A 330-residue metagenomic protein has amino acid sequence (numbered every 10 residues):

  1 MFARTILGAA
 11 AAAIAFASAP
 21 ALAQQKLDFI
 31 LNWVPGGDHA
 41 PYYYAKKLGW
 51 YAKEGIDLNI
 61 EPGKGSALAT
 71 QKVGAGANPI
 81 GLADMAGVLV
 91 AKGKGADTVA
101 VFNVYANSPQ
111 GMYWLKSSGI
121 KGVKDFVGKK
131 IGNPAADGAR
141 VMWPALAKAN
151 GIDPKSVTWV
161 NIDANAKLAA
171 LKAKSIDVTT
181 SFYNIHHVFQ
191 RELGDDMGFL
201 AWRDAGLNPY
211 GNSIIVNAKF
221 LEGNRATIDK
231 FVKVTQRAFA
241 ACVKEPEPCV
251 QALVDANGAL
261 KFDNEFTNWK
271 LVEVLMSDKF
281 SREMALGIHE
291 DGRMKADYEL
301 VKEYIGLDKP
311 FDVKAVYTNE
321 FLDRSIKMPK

Functional and structural regions predicted by a protein language model:
M1-G8: Bacterial N-terminal signal peptides that target proteins for export
G8-A17: Bacterial N-terminal signal peptides
A19-A23: Sec/Tat signal peptide C-region and signal peptidase I cleavage site
Q24-A173, D177-N184, L200, N208: Short, glycine-/small- and polar/acidic-enriched structural segments that line small-molecule recognition paths
M85, D195, A201, D255-G258: N-terminal secretory/targeting leader peptides
V104-W114, G194-F220, I228, V232 (+2 more regions): Periplasmic-binding protein-like
G223-G306: Secondary-structure end/capping motifs
M294-K330: Conserved C-terminal helix/tail region of periplasmic/extracytoplasmic solute-binding proteins
